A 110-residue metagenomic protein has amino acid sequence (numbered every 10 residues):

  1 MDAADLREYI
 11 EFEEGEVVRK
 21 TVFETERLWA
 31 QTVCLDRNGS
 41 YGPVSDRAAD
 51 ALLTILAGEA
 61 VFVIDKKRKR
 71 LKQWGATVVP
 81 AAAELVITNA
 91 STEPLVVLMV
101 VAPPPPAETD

Functional and structural regions predicted by a protein language model:
M1-W29, G42-P43, T77, E108-D110: A short, N-terminal "cap"/entry segment at the start of jelly-roll beta-barrel domains of the cupin/DSBH fold
Q31-D46: Conserved short histidine dyad/triad with adjacent acidic residue
S40, R47-A49, V63-D65: Compact, glycine-rich, soluble single-domain proteins
S45-R47, A90-S91: Short glycine/proline-enriched turns and hinge-like loops at secondary-structure junctions
A48-A60: Glycine- and acidic-residue-biased ligand/ion/polar-headgroup-sensing regions
E59-V61, R68, E84, P94: Structural motif
K66-A81: Short acidic-glycine-tyrosine-enriched beta hairpin
A81-P106: Ligand-binding loop in jelly-roll beta-barrel domains
